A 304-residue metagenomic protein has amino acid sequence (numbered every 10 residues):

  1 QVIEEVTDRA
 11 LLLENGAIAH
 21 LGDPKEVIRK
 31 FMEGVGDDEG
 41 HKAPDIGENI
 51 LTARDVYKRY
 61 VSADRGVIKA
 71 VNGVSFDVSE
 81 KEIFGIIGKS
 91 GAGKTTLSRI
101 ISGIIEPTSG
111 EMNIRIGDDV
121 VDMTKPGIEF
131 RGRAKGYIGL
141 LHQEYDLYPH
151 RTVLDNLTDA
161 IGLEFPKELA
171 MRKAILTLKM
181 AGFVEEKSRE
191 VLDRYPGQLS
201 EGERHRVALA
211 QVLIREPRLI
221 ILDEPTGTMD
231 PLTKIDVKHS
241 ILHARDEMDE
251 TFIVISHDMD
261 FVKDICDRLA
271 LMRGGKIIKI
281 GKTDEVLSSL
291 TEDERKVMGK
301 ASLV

Functional and structural regions predicted by a protein language model:
I3-E5, V262-D264: A short, surface-exposed alpha-helical micro-motif characterized by mixed small hydrophobic and charged/polar residues
S102: Helix-to-loop junction immediately C-terminal to a conserved catalytic motif
V120-G139, S289: ABC ATPase NBD coupling module
Y195-L199: Conserved ABC ATPase signature
I220-D223: Catalytic Walker B motif of ABC-type/P-loop ATPase nucleotide-binding domains
S256-H257: H-loop/switch region of ABC-family ATPase nucleotide-binding domains
